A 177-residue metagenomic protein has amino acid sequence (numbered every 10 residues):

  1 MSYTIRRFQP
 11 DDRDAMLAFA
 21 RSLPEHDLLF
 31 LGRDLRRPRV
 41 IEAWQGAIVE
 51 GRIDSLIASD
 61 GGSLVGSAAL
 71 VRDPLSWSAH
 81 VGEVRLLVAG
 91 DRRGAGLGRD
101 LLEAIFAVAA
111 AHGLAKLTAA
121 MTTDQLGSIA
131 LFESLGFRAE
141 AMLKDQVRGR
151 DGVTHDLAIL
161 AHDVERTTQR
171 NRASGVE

Functional and structural regions predicted by a protein language model:
T4, E83-L87, T118-A120, I159-A161: Short aromatic/hydrophobic contact patches that present stacked aromatics for nucleic-acid/ligand binding
T4-A18, D163: A short beta-loop-alpha structural element at the N-terminal edge of CoA-dependent acyl/N-acetyltransferase catalytic
P10, P24, L29-D91, L102-E103 (+1 more regions): Acetyl-CoA-dependent GNAT
G82, D145-E177: C-terminal "cap" of GNAT-fold acetyltransferases
R93, A119-I129: Conserved beta-strand-loop-alpha-helix junction that forms the acyl-donor binding cleft
G94-A107, A111, A130-S134: Conserved acetyl-CoA-binding loop-helix of GNAT-fold acetyltransferases
A109-M121: Conserved GNAT acetyl-CoA-binding A-motif
T118-M121, E133, R138-H155: Conserved catalytic-core motifs of GNAT/GCN5-like acyltransferases
